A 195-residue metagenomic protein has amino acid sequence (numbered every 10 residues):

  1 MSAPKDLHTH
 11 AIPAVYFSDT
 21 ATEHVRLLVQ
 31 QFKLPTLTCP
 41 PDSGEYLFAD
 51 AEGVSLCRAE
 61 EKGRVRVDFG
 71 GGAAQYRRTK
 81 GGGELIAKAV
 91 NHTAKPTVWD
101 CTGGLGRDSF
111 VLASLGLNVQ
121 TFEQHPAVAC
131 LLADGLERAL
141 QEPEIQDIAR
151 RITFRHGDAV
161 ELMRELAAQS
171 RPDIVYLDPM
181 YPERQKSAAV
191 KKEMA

Functional and structural regions predicted by a protein language model:
M1-V98, S114, E165-L166: S-adenosyl-L-methionine
T97, N118-Q120, R151: Residues at the starts of beta-strands that form the adenosine-phosphate
V98, T121, Y176-D178: Generic enzyme active-site microenvironment
C101: Conserved beta-strand/loop positions that form the S-adenosyl-L-methionine
L105-L117: Conserved SAM-binding loop of SAM-dependent methyltransferases across substrates and taxa, primarily the Class I
F122-I174: S-adenosyl-L-methionine
P179-A195: Mobile active-site "lid"/loop adjacent to the S-adenosyl-L-methionine
